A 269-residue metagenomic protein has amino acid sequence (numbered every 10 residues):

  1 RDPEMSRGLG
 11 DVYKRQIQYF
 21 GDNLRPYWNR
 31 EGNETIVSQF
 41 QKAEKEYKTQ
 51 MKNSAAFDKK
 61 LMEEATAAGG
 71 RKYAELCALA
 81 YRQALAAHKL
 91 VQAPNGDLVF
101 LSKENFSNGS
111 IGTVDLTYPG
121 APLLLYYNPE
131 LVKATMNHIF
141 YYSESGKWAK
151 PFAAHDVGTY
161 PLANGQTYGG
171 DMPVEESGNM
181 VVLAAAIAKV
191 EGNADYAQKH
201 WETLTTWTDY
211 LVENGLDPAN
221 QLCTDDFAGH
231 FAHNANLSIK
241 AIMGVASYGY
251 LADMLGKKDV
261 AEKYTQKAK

Functional and structural regions predicted by a protein language model:
R1, F20-M51, G109-P218, N234-A252: Aromatic-rich carbohydrate-recognition surfaces in CAZymes
P3-L9, Y13: Single conserved hydrophobic/aromatic residue that forms the stacking wall/gate of nucleotide- or nucleobase-binding
R15-Q18: Short glycine/proline/serine/threonine-rich loop/turn segments at secondary-structure transition edges
V37-N108, E130-Y141, K147-A149: Low-complexity, Ser/Thr/Pro/Gly-enriched N-terminal "stalk/linker" regions
D97, Y196, H233, V260: Conserved acidic
L222-G229: Short linear capping/connector segments at secondary-structure termini
A252-K269: Carbohydrate-active enzyme catalytic cores, enriched for enzymes that act on polyanionic acidic polysaccharides
